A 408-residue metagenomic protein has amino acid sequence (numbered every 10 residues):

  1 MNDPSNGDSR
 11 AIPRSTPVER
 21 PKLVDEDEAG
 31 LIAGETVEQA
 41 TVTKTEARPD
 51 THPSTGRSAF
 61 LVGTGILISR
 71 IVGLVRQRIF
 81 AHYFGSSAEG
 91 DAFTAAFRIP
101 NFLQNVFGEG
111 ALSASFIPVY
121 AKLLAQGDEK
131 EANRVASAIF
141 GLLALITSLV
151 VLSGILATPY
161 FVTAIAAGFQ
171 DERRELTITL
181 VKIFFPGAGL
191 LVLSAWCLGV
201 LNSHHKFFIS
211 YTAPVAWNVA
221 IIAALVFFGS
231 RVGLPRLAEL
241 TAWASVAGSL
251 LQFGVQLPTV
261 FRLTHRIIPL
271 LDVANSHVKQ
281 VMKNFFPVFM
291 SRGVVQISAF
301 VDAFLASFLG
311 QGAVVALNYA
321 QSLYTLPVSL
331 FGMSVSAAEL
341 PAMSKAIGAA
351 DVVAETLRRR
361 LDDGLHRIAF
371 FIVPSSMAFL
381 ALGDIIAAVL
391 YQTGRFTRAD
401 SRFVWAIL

Functional and structural regions predicted by a protein language model:
N2-L408: Membrane-embedded alpha-helical bundles of multi-pass transporters/translocases, especially carrier/permease families
